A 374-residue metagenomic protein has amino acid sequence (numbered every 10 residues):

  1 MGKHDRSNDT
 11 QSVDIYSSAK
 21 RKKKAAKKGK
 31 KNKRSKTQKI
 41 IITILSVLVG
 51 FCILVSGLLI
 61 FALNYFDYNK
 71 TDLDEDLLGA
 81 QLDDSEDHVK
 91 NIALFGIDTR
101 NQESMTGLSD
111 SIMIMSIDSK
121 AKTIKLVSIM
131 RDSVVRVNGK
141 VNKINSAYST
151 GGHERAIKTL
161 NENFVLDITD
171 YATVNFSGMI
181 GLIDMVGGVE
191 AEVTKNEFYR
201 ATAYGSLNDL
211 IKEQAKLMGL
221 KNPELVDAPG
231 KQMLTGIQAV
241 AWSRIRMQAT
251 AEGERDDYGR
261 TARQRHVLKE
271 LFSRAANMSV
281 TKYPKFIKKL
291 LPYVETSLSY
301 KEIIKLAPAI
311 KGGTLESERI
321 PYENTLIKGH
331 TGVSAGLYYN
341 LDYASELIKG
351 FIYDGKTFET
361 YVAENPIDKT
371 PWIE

Functional and structural regions predicted by a protein language model:
G2-R6, Q11-D14, K27-K122, R244-I245 (+1 more regions): Entry/capping segment at the start of metal-dependent catalytic domains with acidic active-site entry clusters
L82, Q102, S133-N142, T281 (+1 more regions): C-terminal solvent-exposed extensions
D87-K90, G107-I112, A121-I129, G139 (+7 more regions): Extracytoplasmic
F95, N101, D132, T159-D167 (+8 more regions): Structured segments of extracytoplasmic/periplasmic soluble domains in secreted or envelope-associated proteins
N101-S104, N142-T150, V165-D170, P229-G230 (+5 more regions): Second-shell loop/turn segments in exported
M105, D184-S279: Flexible, polar/acidic helix-loop-strand segments at domain edges
S109-S111, V141, H153-N161, F176-I180 (+7 more regions): Extracytoplasmic/secreted envelope proteins and their assembly/folding machinery, especially bacterial periplasmic
T150-M218, S297-S299, E318: Amphipathic, coiled-coil-like alpha-helical scaffolding segments used for oligomerization/assembly
